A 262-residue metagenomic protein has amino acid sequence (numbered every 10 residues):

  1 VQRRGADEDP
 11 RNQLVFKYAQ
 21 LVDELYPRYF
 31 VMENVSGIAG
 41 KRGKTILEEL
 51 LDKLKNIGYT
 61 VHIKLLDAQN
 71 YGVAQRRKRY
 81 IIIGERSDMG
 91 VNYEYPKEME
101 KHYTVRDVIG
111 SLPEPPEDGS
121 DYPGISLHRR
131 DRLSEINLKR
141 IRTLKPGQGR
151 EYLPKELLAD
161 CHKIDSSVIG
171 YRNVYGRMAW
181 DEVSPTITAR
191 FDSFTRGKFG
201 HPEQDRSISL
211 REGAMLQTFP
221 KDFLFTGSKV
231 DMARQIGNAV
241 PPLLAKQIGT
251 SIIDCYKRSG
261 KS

Functional and structural regions predicted by a protein language model:
V1-V168: Class I S-adenosyl-L-methionine
H128-S262: C-terminal target-recognition/interaction regions appended to catalytic cores
